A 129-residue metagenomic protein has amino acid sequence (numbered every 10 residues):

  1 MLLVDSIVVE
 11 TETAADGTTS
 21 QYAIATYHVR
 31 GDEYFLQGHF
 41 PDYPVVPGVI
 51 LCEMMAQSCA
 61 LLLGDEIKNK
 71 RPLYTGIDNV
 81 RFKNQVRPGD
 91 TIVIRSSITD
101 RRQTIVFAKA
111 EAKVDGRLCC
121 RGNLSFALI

Functional and structural regions predicted by a protein language model:
M1-V46: Catalytic strand-loop segment that frames the active site of acyl-thioester-processing enzymes
L2, T18-I24, T91-V93, I105-F107 (+1 more regions): Intrinsic-disorder/low-complexity, polar/charged segments enriched in Ser/Thr/Lys/Arg/Asp/Glu/Gln
D5-V8, I77-V80, A110: Hydrophobic/aromatic beta-strand elements that line small-molecule binding cavities or substrate pockets in beta-rich
E10-E12, Q85, T99-R101, D115 (+1 more regions): Residue-level recognition of beta-strand microenvironments
Q37-L61, Y74: Compact, glycine-rich, soluble single-domain proteins
V46, A112-I129: Flexible glycine-rich active-site/ligand-binding loops centered on an Asp-His dyad
A56-R95, I105, C119-N123, A127: Hydrophobic beta-strand-centered segment that forms part of the acyl-chain substrate-binding groove
